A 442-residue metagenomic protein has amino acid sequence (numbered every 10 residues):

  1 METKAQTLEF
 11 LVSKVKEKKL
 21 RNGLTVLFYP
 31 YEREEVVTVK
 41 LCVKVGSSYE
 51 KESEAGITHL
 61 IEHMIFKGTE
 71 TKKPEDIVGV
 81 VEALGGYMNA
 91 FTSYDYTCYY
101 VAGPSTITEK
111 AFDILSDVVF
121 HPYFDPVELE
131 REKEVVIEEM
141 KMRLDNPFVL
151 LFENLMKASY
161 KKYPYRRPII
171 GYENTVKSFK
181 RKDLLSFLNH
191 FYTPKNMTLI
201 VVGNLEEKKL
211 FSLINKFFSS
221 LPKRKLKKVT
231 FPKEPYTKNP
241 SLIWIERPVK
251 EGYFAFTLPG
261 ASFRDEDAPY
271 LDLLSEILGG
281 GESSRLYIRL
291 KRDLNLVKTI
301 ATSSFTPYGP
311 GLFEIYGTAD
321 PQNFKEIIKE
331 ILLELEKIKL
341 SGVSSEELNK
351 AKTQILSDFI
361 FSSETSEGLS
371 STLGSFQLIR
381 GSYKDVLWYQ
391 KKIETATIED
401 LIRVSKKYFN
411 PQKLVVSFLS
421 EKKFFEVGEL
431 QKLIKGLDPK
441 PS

Functional and structural regions predicted by a protein language model:
T3-V36: N- or domain-start disorder-to-order transition segments that initiate the globular core
F10-V12, N239, D400: Residues that act as N-cap/strand-start positions at coil-to-secondary-structure junctions
V12, E35, D95-Y96, K250 (+1 more regions): Short acidic/glycine-enriched loop/turn segments that link adjacent beta-strands
K16, T25, G252-F256, G311-F313 (+1 more regions): Short beta-strand micro-motifs in enzyme catalytic cores
K19, D76-L226, K233, W244 (+4 more regions): Charge-rich, well-structured scaffold segments of protease-associated domains
G23, E32-V81, F256, E266-L278 (+1 more regions): Active/ligand-binding-proximal structured segments within catalytic/core domains that scaffold catalytic residues
T25, G46, G86, A261-S262: Short beta-turn/strand-loop junction motif enriched in small, turn-promoting residues
Y31, K40-C42, L226-R285, K392 (+1 more regions): His/Glu-based metal-binding/catalytic segments typifying zinc-dependent metallopeptidases
